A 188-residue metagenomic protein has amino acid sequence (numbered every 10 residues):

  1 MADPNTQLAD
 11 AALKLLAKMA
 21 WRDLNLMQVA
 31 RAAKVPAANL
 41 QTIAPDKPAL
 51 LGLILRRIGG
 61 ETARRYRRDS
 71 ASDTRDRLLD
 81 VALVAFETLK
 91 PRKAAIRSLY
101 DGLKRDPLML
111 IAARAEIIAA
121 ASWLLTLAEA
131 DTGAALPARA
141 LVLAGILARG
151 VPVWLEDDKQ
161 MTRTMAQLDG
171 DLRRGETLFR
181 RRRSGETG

Functional and structural regions predicted by a protein language model:
Q7, A11, L15-L53: Helix-turn-helix
L16, A44, A49-I58, T62 (+3 more regions): Alpha-helical DNA-contacting segments of helix-turn-helix folds
Q28, D80, V84, S98 (+2 more regions): Amphipathic alpha-helical interaction segments
L53, R57, G145-R149, V153 (+1 more regions): Short, residue-level hotspots on alpha-helical faces of the histone-fold and other alpha-helical interaction modules
R67-D101, R105, A115: Hydrophobic alpha-helical connector segments
P107-A130, P137-R149, A166: Amphipathic alpha-helical packing segments from all-alpha helical-bundle domains
A130-A134, V153-T162: Inter-helical turn/loop segments and adjacent helix faces that build the functional surface of alpha-helical bundle
E156-G188: C-terminal peripheral helix-coil segments that are non-catalytic and often amphipathic
